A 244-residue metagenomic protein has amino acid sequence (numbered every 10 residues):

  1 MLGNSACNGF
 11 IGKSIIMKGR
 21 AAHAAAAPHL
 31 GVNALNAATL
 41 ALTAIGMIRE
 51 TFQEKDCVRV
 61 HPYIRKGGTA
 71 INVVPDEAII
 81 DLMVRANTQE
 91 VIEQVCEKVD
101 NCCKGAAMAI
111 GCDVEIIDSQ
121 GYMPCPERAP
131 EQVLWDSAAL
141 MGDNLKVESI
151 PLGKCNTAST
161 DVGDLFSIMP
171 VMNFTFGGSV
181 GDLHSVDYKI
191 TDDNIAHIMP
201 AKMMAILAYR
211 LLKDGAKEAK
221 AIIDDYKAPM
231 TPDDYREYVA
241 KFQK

Functional and structural regions predicted by a protein language model:
M1-H61, K66-P75: Histidine/acidic-residue-rich, glycine-tolerant segments that coordinate divalent metal ions
S5-M17, D136, F174-L183: Acidic-glycine-rich active-site phosphate/pyrophosphate-binding loop
A21, V84-V91, Y122, D193-N194: A generic structural motif
H23, A38, L82, L134 (+2 more regions): Divalent metal-coordination and catalytic microenvironments
N36, T43-E50, I117, G121-G178: Active-site-adjacent substrate-binding region of metalloamidase/peptidase-like peptide-processing proteins
R49-H61, A106-D118, N144-P151, L212-I223: Flexible, glycine/charged-enriched surface loops at secondary-structure junctions
I71-A107, V114-I117: A conserved active-site cap/scaffold subdomain adjacent to cofactor or substrate pockets
V147-L207, L211-K244: Zn-dependent metallopeptidase/amidohydrolase metal-coordination segment
